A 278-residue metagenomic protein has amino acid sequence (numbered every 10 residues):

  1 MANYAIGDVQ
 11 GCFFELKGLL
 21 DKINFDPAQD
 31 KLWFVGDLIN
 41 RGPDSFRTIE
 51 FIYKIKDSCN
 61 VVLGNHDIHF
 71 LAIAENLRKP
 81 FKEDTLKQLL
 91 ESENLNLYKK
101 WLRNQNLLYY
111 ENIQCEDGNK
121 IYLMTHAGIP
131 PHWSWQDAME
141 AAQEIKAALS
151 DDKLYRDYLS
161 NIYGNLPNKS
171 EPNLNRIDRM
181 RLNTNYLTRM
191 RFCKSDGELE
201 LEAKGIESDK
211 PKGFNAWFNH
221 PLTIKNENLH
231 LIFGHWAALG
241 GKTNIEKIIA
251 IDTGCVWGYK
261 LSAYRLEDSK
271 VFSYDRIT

Functional and structural regions predicted by a protein language model:
M1, N24, I52-K54, Y109-D117 (+2 more regions): A short acidic-Thr-Gly-centered motif at the start of a beta-strand
M1-K54, I68: N-terminal active-site segment of His-dependent metallophosphoesterases
N3-Q10, Y122-G128, A250-I251: Active-site-proximal beta-strand elements of phosphoester/diester hydrolases
A5, F34, V61-V62, L123 (+2 more regions): Residue-level marker for buried hydrophobic side chains located in beta-strands that build the well-ordered beta-sheet
D8, D37, I52, G64-N65 (+5 more regions): Divalent metal-coordination and catalytic microenvironments
C12-F14, N40-G42, D67-A72, H132 (+2 more regions): Active-site environment of divalent metal-dependent phosphoester hydrolases
F46-I49, K54-R176: Active-site neighborhood of divalent metal-dependent phosphoester bond hydrolases
M139-T278: Acidic, His/Gly-rich catalytic cores of divalent-metal-dependent hydrolytic chemistry
